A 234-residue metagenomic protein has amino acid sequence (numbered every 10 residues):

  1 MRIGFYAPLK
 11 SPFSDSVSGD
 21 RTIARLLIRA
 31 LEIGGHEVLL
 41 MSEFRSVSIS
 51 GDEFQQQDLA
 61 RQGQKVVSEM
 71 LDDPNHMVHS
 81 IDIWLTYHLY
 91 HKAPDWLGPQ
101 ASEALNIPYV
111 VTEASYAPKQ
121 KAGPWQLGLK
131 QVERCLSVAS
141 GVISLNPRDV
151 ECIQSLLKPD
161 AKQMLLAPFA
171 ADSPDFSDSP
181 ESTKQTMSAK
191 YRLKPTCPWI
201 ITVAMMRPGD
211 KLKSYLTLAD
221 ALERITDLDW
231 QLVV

Functional and structural regions predicted by a protein language model:
M1-S46: N-terminal subdomain of nucleotide-sugar transferases
E43-S46, V203-R207, Q231-V234: Glycosyltransferase donor-sugar binding loop
R45, R148-D149, L166-S177, M205: Short beta-strand->alpha-helix junction loop in the catalytic core of nucleotide-activated group-transfer enzymes
L71-A93, I107: Short N-terminal targeting/anchoring amphipathic segment
K92, Y109-W125, V138-G141: A short, histidine- and acid-enriched strand-loop-helix "catalytic/donor-clamping" loop that lines the nucleotide-sugar
S137-N146, L165: A short beta-strand/loop micro-motif in the catalytic core of glycosyltransferases that engages the nucleotide-sugar
S177-L193: A short helix/loop element that forms part of the nucleotide-sugar donor recognition site in Leloir-type
L193-L212, A219-L222: Conserved donor-binding/catalytic core segment of Leloir-type glycosyltransferases
